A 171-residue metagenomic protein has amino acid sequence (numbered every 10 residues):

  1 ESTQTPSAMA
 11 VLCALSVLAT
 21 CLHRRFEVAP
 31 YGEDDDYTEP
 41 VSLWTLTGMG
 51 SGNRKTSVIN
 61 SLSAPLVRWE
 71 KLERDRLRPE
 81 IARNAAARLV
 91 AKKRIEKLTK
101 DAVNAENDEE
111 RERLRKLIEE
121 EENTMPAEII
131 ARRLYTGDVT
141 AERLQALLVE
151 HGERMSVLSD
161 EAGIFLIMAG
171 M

Functional and structural regions predicted by a protein language model:
E1-M171: Phosphate-handling catalytic cores of nucleic-acid transaction enzymes
